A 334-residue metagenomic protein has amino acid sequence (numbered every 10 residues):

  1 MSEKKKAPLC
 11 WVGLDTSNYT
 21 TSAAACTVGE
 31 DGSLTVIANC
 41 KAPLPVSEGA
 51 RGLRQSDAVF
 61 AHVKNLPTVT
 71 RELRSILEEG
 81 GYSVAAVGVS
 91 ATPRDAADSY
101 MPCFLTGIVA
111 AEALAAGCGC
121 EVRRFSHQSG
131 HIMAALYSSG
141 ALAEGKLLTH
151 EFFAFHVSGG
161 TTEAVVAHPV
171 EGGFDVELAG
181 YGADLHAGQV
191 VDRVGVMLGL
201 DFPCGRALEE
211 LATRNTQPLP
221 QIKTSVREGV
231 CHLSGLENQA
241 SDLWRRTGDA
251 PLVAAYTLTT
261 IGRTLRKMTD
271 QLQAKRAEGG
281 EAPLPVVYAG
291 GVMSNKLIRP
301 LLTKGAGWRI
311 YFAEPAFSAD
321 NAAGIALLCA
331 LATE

Functional and structural regions predicted by a protein language model:
M1-L9, C120, R124-F152, L328-C329: Conserved phosphate-binding catalytic cores of ATP/NTP-utilizing and phosphoryl-transfer enzymes
S2-G29, T35-N39, K146-H150, H156-S158 (+2 more regions): A short helix-loop
T16, G160, G290-V292, P315: Active-site metal-binding loops of divalent metal-dependent hydrolases
S22-A91: Conserved active-site "lid/cap" helical segment
R74-A111, A116: Short beta-strand-loop/turn "lid" adjacent to the catalytic site in phosphate-handling enzymes
V89, V122-H127, Y288, F312-A313: General beta-strand structural signal in soluble alpha/beta enzymes
E209-V286, V292-T303, G307-W308, A330-T333: A contiguous, well-structured pocket-lining segment that forms one wall/lid of small-molecule binding clefts in soluble
V286, L302-I325: Conserved phosphate-binding/catalytic loops in two-lobed NTP-binding clefts
